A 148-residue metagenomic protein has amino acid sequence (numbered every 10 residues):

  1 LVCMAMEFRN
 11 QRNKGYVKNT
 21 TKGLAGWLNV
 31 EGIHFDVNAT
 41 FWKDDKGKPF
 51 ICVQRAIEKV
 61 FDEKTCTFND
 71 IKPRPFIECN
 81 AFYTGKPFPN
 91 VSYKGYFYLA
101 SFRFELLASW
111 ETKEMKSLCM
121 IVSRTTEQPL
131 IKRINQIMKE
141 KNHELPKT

Functional and structural regions predicted by a protein language model:
L1-T148: Single-stranded nucleic acid-binding surfaces, predominantly the OB-fold ssDNA-binding core
